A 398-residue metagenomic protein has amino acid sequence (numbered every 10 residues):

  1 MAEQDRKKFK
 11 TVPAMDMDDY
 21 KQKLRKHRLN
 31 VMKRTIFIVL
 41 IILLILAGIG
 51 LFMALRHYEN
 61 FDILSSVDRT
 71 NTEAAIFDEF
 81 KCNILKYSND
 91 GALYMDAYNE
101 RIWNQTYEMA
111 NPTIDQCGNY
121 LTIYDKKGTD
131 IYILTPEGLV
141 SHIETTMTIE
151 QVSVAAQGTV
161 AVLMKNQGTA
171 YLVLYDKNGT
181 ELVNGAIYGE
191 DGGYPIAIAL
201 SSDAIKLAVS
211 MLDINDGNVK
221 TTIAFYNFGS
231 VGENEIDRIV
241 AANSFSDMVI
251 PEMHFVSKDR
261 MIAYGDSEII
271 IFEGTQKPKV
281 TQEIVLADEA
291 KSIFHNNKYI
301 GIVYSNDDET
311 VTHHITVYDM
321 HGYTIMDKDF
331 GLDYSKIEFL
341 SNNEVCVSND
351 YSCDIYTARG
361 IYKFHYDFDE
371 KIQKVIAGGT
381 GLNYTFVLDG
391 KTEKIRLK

Functional and structural regions predicted by a protein language model:
M1-M32: N-terminal Lys/Arg-rich, disordered targeting/topogenic segments
R34-M53: Hydrophobic membrane-insertion alpha-helices, especially the h-region of bacterial N-terminal signal peptides
R56-E73, D96-A110, L139-T145, V183-G185 (+5 more regions): Aromatic (tryptophan-biased) beta-strands that constitute blades/sheets of beta-rich domains
T70-E79, Y107-N119, M147-G158, D191-L200 (+5 more regions): Repeated scaffold domains used in trafficking and secretory/extracellular systems, primarily beta-propellers
N83-I84, L121, T159-A161, A204-L207 (+4 more regions): Hydrophobic beta-strand positions that form the internal "hydrophobic ladder" of WD40/Gbeta-like beta-propeller blades
G91-L93, T129-I133, G168-L174, N215-N227 (+4 more regions): Structural motif
D115-G217: Non-cytosolic head/periplasmic domains of membrane-anchored proteins
I196-M320: Acidic, serine/threonine- and glycine-rich low-complexity intrinsically disordered segments that serve as flexible
